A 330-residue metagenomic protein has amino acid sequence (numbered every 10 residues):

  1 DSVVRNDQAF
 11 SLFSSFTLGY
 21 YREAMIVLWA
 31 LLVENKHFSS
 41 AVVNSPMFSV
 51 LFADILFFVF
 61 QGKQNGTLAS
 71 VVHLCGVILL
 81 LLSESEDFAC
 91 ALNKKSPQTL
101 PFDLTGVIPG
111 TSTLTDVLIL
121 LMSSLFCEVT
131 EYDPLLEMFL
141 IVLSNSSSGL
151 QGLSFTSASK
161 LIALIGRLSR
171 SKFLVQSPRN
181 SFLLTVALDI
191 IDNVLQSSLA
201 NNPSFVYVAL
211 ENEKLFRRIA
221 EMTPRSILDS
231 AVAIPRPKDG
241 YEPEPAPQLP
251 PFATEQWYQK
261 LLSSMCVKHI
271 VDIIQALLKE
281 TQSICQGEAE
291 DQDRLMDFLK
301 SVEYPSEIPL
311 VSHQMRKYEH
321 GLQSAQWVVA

Functional and structural regions predicted by a protein language model:
D1-S70: Alpha-solenoid helical-repeat scaffolds
A53-L56, K63-A330: Eukaryotic scaffolding regions of large macromolecular assemblies
